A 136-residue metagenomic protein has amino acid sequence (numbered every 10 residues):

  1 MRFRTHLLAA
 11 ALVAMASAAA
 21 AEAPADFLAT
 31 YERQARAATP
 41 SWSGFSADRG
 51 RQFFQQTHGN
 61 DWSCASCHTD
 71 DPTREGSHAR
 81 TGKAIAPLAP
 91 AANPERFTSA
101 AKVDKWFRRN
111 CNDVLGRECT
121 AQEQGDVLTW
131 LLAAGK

Functional and structural regions predicted by a protein language model:
M1-L8: Bacterial N-terminal signal peptides that target proteins for export
M15-A20: N-terminal signal peptide c-region/cleavage motif recognized by signal peptidases
A23-H58: Electrostatic cytochrome c docking/interface patches
T39-A47, T57-N60, R96, A100 (+1 more regions): Solvent-exposed, acidic/flexible segments
G59-P72, V127: The canonical Cys-X-X-Cys-His
G76-K83: Short cysteine/histidine-rich zinc-coordinating motifs and their immediately flanking basic loops
I85-A101: Short microdomains enriched in Cys/His and/or Lys/Arg
D104-K136: C-terminal capping alpha-helices of c-type cytochrome domains
